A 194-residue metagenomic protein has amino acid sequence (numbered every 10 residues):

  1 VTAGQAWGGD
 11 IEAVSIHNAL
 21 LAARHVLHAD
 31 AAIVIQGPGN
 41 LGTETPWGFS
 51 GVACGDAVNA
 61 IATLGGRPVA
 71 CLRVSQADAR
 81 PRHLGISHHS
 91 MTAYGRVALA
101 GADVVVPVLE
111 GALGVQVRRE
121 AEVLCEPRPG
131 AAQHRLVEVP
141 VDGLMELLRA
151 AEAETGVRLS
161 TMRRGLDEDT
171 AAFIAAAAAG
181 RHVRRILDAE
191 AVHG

Functional and structural regions predicted by a protein language model:
V1-L99: Conserved mixed alpha/beta catalytic, RNA-binding, or beta-rich assembly cores of soluble enzyme, regulatory
E12, E44, E110, E120-E122 (+5 more regions): Glutamate identity and glutamate-enriched acidic tracts
A23-L27, I61, G65, C125-R128 (+1 more regions): Structural signal for hydrophobic packing residues in well-ordered secondary-structure cores of soluble enzyme domains
V74, E110, G180: A broadly conserved detector of short glycine/acidic/proline-rich loop/turn motifs that flank catalytic sites and bind
A102-D142: A conserved mid-domain beta-alpha-beta active-site/ligand-binding segment of alpha/beta enzyme cores
A131-G194: Extended hydrophobic packing segments that form well-structured cores
